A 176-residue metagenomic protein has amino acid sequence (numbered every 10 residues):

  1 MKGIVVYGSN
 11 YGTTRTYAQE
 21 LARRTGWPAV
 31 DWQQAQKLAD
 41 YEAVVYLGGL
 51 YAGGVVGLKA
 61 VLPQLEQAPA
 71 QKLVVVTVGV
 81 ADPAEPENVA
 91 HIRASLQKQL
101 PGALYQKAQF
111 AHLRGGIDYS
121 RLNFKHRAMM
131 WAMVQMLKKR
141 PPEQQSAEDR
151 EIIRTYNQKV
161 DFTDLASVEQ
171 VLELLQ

Functional and structural regions predicted by a protein language model:
M1-A70, Q170-L174: N-terminal beta1-alpha1-beta2 submodule of the flavodoxin-like/Rossmannoid cofactor-binding fold
G53-Q176: FMN-binding flavodoxin-like domain, especially the glycine-rich phosphate-binding loop
